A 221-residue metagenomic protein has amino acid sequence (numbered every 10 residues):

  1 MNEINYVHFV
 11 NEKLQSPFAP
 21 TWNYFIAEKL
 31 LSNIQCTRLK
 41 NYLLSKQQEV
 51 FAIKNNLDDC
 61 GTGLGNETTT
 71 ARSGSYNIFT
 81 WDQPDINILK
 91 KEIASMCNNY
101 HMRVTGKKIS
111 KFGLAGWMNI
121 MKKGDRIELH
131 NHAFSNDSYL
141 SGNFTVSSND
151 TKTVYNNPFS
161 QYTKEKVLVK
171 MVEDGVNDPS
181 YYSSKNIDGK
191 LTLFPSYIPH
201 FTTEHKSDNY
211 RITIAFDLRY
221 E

Functional and structural regions predicted by a protein language model:
N2-T105: Non-heme Fe(II)/2-oxoglutarate
F18-W22, A115, T153: N-terminal cap/leader regions of alpha/beta-hydrolase-fold enzymes, predominantly small-molecule hydrolases
N23-F25, L140, Y210-I214: Short beta-strand micro-motifs in enzyme catalytic cores
R72, N77-K152: Conserved double-stranded beta-helix
N119-L193, Y210: Catalytic core of non-heme Fe(II) oxygenases with the double-stranded beta-helix
V154, D217-E221: Double-stranded beta-helix
P199-T213: Ligand-binding loop in jelly-roll beta-barrel domains
